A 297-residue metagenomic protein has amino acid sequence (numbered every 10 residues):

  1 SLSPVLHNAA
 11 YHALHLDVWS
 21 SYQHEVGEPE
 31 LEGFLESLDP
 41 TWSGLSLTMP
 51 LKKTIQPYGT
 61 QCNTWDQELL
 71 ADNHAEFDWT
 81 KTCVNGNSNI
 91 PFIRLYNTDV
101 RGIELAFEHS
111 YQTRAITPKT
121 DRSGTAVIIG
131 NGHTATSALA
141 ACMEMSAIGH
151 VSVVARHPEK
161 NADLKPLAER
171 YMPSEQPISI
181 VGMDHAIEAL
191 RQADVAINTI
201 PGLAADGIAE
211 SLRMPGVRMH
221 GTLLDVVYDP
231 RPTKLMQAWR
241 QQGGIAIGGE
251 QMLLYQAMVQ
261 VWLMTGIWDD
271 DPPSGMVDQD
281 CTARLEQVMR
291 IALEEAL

Functional and structural regions predicted by a protein language model:
S1-T113, P230, A238: Phosphate/diphosphate ligand-binding glycine-rich loop within oxidoreductases
S88-V100, F107-E144, A155-P158: Glycine-rich adenosine-cofactor-binding loop
Y111-R114, T222, V226-L297: Adenosine-phosphate binding glycine-rich loop
K119-R122, E144-A147, S211-G221: Short, conserved loop/helix-junction motifs that constitute active-site signature segments in enzyme catalytic cores
E144-H150, Q242-I245: Conserved S-adenosyl-L-methionine
A147-M172: NAD(P)-binding Rossmann-fold cofactor-contacting core
P173-I247: Rossmann-like adenosine-cofactor binding region
